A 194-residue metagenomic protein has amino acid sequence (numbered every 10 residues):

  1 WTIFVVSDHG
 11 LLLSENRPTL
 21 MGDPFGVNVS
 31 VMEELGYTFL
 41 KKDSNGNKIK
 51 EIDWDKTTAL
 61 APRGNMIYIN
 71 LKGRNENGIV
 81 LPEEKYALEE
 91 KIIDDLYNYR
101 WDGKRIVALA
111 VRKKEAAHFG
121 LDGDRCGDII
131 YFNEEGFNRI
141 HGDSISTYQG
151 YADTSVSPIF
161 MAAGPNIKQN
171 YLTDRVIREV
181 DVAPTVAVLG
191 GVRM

Functional and structural regions predicted by a protein language model:
W1-F4, V186, G190-R193: Short, hydrophobic alpha-helical segments
W1-R139: Secreted, luminal/periplasmic, and some membrane-associated catalytic domains that remodel anionic oxygen-ester
I3, M66, S157-M161, P184: Short, proline-centered helix/strand-breaking motifs
S30, E34, P184-L189: Residue-level signal for well-ordered alpha-helical scaffold segments within enzymatic catalytic domains
T57-A59, D124-R125, I130-Y171, I177-D181: C-terminal, low-complexity/hydrophilic appendages and adjacent surface loops of extracellular/periplasmic anionic
N65, Y86-E90, I177-P184, V188: A structural signal for well-ordered alpha-helical segments within the folded catalytic domains of diverse enzymes
K72, N166, G191-V192: Short, well-ordered loop/turn and helix-capping segments at boundaries between secondary-structure elements and domains
V80-E84, L88, A152, D174-R178: Extracytoplasmic/periplasmic, Sec-exported soluble proteins
